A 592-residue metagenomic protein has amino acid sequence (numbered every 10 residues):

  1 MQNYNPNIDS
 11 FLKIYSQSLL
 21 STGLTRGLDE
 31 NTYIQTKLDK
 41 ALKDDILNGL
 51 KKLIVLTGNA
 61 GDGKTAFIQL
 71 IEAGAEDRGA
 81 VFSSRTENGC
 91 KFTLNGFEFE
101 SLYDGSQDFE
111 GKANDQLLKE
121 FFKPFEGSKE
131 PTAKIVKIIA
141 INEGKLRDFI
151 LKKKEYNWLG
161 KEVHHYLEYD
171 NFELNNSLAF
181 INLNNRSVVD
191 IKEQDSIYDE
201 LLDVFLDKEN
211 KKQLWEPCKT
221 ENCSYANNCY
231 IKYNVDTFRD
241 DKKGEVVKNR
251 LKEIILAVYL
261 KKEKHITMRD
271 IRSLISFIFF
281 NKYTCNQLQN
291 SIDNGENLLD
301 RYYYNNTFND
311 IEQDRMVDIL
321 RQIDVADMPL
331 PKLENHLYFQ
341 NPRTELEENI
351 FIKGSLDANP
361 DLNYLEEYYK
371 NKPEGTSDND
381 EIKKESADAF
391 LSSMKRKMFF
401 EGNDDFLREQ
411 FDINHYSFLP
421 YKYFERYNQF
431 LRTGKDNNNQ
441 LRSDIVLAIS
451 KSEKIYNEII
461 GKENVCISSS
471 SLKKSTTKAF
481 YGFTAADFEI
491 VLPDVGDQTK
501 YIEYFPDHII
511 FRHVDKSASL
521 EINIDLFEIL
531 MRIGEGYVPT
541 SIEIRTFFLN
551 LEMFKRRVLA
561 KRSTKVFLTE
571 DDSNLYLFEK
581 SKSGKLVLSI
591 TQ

Functional and structural regions predicted by a protein language model:
S10-L47, A113-N114: N-terminal pre-Walker A segment at the start of P-loop NTPase domains
D44-K51, K129-E130: Phosphate-binding P-loop
N48-I68: Walker A/P-loop nucleotide-binding motif
A73-S84: Post-Walker A helix-loop "phosphate-sensing" segment adjacent to the P-loop in P-loop NTPases
F82, E87-I139: Conserved nucleotide-sensing/catalytic segment adjacent to the nucleotide-binding pocket in NTP-handling enzymes
Y166-Y225: Conserved small helical "lid"/interfacial subdomain of P-loop NTPases
L206-S469: Extended alpha-helical coiled-coil/bundle linker/stalk regions that scaffold oligomerization and domain organization
G354-Q592: Long C-terminal appendages of very large multidomain proteins
